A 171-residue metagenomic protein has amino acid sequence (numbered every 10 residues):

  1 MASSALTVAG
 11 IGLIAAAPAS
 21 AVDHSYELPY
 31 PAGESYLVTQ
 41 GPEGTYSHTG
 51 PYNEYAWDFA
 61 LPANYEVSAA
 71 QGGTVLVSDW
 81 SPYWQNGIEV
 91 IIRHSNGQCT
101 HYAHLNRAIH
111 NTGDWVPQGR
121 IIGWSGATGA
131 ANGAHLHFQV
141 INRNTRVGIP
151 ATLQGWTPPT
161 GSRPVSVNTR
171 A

Functional and structural regions predicted by a protein language model:
M1-A21: Secretory targeting and sorting signals
A19-N86, Q118, T169-A171: Surface-exposed, glycine-biased beta-strand/turn segments
D23-P31, Y36-T39, A60, N111-R120 (+1 more regions): Acidic, glycine-rich catalytic/binding loops that coordinate metals and/or anionic ligands
Q40, V77, H104-R107, A127 (+1 more regions): A residue-level detector for short acidic-glycine micro-motifs
A70-I109, A134: Zn2+-dependent peptidoglycan hydrolase active-site motif and core
W80-S81, G129, R143-R146: Acidic glycine-/aspartate-rich tracts in secreted/extracellular proteins
E89-V90, P117-A130: Short hydrophobic beta/alpha edge segments that flank linear recognition/processing sites
A131-Q139: Histidine-centered divalent-metal-coordination microenvironment in nucleic-acid enzymes
